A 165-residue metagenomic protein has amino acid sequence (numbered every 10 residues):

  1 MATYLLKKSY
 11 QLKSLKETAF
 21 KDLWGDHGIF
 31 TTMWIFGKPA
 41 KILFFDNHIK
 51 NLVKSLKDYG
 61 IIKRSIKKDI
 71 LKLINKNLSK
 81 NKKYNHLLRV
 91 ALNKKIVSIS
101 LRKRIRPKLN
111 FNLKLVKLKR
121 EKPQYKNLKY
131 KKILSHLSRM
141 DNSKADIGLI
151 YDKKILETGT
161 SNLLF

Functional and structural regions predicted by a protein language model:
M1-K76, N93-F165: Helix-start/capping segments and mature chain N-termini
L78-H86, N142: Short secondary-structure junctions
Y84-I96: Hydrophobic/aromatic-rich structural module bridging two neighboring secondary-structure elements via a short loop
